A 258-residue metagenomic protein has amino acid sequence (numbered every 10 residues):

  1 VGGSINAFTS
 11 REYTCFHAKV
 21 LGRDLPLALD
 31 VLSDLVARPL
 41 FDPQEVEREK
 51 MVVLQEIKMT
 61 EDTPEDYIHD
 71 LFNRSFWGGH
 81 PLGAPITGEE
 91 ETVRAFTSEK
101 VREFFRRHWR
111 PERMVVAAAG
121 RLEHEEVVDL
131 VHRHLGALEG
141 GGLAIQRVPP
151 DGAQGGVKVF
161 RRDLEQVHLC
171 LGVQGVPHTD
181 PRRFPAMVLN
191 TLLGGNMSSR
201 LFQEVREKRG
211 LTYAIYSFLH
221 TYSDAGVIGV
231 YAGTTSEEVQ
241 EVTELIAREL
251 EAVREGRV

Functional and structural regions predicted by a protein language model:
V1-G152, V159-F160, L164, V176-P177 (+2 more regions): Charge-rich, well-structured scaffold segments of protease-associated domains
L164, H178, P185-M197, L201: A conserved active-site cap/scaffold subdomain adjacent to cofactor or substrate pockets
L171: A domain-level signal for the structural core that forms small-molecule/cofactor-binding pockets and catalytic centers
R200-K208: Short amphipathic alpha-helix segments
